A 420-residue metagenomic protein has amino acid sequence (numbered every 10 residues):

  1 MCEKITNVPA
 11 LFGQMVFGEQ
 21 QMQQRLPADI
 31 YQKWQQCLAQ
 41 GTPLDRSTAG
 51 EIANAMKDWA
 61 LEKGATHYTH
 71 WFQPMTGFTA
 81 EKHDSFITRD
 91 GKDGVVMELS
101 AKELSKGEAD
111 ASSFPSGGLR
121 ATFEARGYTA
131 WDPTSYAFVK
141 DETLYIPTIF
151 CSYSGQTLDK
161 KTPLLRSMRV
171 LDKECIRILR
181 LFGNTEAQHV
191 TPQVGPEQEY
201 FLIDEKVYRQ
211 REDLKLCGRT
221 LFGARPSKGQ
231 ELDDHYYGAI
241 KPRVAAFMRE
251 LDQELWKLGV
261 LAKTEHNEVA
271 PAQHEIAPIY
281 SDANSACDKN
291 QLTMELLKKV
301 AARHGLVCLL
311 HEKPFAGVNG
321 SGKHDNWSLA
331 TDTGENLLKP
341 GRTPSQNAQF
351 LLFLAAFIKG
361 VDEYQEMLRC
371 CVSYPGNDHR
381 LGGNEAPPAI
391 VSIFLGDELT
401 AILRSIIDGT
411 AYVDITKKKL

Functional and structural regions predicted by a protein language model:
M1-E19, D45, I240-L261: N-terminal-biased segments
E3-A101, K106-A121: Histidine/acidic residue-rich metal-binding segments in metalloenzymes
A125-L310, F315-D325, L329-L420: Glycine-rich, acidic/polar active-site loops that bind/position phosphate-bearing ligands
